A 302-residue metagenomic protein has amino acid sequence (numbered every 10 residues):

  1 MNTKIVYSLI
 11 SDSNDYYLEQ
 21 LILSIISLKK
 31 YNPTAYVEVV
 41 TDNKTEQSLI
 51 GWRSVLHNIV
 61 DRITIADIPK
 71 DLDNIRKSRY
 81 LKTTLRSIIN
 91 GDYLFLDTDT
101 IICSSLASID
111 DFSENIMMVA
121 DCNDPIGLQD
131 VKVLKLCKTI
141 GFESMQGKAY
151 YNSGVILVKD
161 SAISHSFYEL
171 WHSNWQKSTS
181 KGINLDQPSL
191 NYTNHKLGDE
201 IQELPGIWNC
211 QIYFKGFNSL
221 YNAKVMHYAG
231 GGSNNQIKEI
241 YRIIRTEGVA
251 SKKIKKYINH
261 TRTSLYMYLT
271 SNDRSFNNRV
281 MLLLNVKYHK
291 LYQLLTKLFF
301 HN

Functional and structural regions predicted by a protein language model:
M1-S8, L23, V39, A162-N302: A glycosyltransferase accessory/donor-loop signature
D12-L21: A short, glycine/small-residue-rich beta-strand->loop->alpha-helix junction that serves as a flexible
L21, R79, T83, T100 (+2 more regions): Conserved glycosyltransferase catalytic-site signature
S27-A35: Short, acidic, metal-binding catalytic loop of nucleotide-sugar glycosyltransferases
V37-K44: Short internal beta-strands
T45-I88: Active-site-proximal specificity loops/subdomain of glycosyltransferases
Y80-D130: GT-A fold catalytic core of metal-dependent nucleotide-sugar glycosyltransferases, centered on the diacidic
D111-S173: Conserved catalytic core of nucleotide-sugar-dependent glycosyltransferases
